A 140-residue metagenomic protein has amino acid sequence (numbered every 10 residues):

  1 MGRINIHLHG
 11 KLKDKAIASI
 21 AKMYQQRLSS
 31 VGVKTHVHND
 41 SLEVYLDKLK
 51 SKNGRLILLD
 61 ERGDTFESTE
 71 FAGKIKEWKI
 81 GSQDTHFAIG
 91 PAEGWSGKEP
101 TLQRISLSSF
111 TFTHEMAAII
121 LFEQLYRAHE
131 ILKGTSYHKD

Functional and structural regions predicted by a protein language model:
M1-Q26: N-terminal beta1-alpha1 ligand-phosphate binding loop
G2, G54, T101-L102: Short glycine-/polar-rich loops that comprise or flank the Walker A/P-loop and associated switch/sensor motifs
H7, K34-H38, I105: General small-molecule cofactor/ligand-binding pocket signal
L12-K13, E93-W95: Conserved nucleotide-binding/hydrolysis micro-motifs of P-loop NTPases
I17-A21, S68-T69, A118: Conserved strand-to-helix beginnings and helix N-cap segments that scaffold or border functional pockets
R27-H86, G94: S-adenosyl-L-methionine/SAH cofactor-binding core of RNA-modifying enzymes
G90: Rossmann-fold NAD(P)-binding glycine/threonine-rich loop
K98-K139: Structured adenosyl-cofactor binding patch, chiefly the S-adenosyl-L-methionine
